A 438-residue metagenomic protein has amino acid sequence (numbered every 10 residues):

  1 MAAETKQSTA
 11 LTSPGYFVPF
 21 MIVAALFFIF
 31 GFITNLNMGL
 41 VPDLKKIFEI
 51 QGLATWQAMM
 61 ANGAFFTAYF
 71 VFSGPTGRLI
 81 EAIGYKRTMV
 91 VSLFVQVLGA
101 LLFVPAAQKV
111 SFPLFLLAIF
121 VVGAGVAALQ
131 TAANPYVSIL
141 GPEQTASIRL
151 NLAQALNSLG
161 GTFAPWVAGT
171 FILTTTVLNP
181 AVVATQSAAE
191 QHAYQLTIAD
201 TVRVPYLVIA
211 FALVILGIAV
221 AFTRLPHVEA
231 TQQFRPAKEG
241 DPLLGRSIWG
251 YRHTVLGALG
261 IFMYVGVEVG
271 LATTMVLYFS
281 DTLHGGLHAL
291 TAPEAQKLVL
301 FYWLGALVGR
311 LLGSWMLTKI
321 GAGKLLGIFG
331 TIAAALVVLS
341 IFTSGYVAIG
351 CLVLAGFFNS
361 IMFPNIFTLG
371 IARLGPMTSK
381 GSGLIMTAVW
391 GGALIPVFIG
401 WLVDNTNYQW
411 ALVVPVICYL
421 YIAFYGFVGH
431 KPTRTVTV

Functional and structural regions predicted by a protein language model:
M1-F30, R246: Cytosolic juxtamembrane N-terminal segment immediately preceding the first transmembrane helix of multi-pass
V18-K46, A133, L271-F279: Extracytoplasmic
N37-V41, L173, S247-L300: Extracytoplasmic gate region of multi-pass secondary transporters
L40-V71: Extracellular/periplasmic helix-loop-helix junction of adjacent transmembrane segments in MFS-like secondary
M60-R78, L300-L312: Central cavity-lining transmembrane alpha-helices of secondary-active solute carriers, predominantly the Major
F94-K109, T331-S344: C-terminal ends and interior cores of transmembrane alpha-helices in multi-pass membrane transporters/permeases
A128-P142, S360-G375: Intracellular juxtamembrane helix-capping segments at the cytosolic ends of symmetry-related transmembrane helices
